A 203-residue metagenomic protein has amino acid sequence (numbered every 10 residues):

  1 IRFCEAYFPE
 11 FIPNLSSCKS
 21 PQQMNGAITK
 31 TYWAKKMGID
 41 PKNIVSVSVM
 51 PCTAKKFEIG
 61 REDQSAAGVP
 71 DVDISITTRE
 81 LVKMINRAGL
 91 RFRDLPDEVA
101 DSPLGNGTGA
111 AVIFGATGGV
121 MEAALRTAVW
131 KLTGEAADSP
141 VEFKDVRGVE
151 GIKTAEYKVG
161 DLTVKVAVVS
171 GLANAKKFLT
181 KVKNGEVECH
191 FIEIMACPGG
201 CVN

Functional and structural regions predicted by a protein language model:
I1-N203: Iron-sulfur-associated redox domains of electron-transfer enzymes in respiratory and anaerobic energy metabolism
